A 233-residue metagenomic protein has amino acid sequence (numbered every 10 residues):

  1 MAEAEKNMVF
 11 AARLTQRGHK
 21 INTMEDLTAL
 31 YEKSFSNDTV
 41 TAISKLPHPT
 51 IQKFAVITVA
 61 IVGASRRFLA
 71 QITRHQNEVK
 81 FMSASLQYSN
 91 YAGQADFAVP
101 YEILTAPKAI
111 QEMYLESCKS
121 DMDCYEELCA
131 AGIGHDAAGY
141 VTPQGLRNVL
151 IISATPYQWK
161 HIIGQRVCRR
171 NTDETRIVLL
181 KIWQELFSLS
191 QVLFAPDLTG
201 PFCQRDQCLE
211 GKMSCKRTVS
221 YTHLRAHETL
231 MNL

Functional and structural regions predicted by a protein language model:
M1-R225: Family-specific signature for flavin-dependent thymidylate synthase
H223, L230-L233: Single conserved hydrophobic/aromatic residue that forms the stacking wall/gate of nucleotide- or nucleobase-binding
